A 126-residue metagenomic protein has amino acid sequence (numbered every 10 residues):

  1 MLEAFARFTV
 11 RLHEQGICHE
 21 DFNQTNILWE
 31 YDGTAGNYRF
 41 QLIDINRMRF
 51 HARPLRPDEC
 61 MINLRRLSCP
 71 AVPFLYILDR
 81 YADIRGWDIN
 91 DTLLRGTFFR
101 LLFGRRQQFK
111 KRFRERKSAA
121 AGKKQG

Functional and structural regions predicted by a protein language model:
M1-E20, T25: Conserved kinase catalytic-core helix
D21, Y31, R49-H51: Activation segment
F22-I27, P70, F74: Positively charged, low-complexity, intrinsically disordered RNA-binding extensions
N26-L42: Conserved protein kinase catalytic/activation segment
Y38-K117: C-lobe/activation-segment region of protein kinase-like
K117-G126: An acidic, Gly/Ser/Thr/Pro-rich helix-cap/linker signature
